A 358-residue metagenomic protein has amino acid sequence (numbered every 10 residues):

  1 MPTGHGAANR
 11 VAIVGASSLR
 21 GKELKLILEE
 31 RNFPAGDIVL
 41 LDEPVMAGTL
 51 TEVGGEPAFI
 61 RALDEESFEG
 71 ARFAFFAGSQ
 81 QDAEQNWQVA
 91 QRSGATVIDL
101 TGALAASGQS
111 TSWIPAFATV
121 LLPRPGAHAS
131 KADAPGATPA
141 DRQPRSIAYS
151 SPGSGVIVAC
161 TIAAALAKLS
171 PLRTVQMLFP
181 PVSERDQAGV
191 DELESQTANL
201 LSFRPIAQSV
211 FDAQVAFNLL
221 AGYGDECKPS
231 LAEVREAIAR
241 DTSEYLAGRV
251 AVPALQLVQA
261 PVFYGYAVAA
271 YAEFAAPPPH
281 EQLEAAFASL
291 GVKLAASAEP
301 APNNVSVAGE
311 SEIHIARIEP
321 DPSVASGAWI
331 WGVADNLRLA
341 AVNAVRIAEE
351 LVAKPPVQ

Functional and structural regions predicted by a protein language model:
P2, A74, E184-Q358: Charged docking surfaces used in two-component/phosphorelay signaling
P2-A213, V250-V252, N303-V307, I313-H314 (+2 more regions): N-terminal Rossmann-like NAD(P) cofactor-binding subdomain of oxidoreductases, focused on the glycine-rich
